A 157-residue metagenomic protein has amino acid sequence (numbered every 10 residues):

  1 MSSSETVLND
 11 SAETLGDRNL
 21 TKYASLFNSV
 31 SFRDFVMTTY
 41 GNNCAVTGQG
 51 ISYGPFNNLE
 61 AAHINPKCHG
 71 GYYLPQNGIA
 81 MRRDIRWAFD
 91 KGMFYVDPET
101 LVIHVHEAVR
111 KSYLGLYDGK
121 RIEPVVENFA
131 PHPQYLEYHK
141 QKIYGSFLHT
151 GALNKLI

Functional and structural regions predicted by a protein language model:
M1-F35, Y40: ATP-dependent helicase/translocase motor core
G16-D17, T21, F27, S31 (+3 more regions): A detector for short metal-coordination/catalytic motifs
M37-G41, P75-G78: Short metal-coordination and nucleic-acid-contact micro-motifs, chiefly zinc-binding Cys/His arrays
N42-V46: C-type cytochrome heme c attachment motif
